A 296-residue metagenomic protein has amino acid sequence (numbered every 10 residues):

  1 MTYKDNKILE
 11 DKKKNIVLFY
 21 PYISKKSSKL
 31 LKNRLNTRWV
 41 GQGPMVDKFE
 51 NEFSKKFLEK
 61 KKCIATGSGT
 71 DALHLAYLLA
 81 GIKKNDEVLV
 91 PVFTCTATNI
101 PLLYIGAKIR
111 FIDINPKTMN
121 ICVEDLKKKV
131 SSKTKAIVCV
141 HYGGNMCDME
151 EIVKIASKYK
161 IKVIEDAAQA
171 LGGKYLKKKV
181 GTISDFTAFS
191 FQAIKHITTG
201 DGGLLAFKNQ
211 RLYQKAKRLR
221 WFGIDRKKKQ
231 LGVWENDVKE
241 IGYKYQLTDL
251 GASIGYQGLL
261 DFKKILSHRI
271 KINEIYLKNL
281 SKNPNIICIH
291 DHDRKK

Functional and structural regions predicted by a protein language model:
M1-V40, D237-K239: N-terminal "arm"/small-domain region of PLP-dependent enzymes with the aminotransferase-like
N6, N15, P21, V46-N51 (+6 more regions): PLP-dependent aminotransferase class I/II
W39-E87, P101-I105, F111-D113, K178: Phosphate-binding glycine-rich loop
I64, L89, R110, K162-I164 (+2 more regions): Structural detector of well-ordered beta-strand residues that form the stable sheet scaffold of enzyme domains
F93-N99: Conserved coil-to-alpha-helix start sites within the AMP-binding
L102, A156, L280-S281: A generic structural signal for well-ordered alpha-helical segments
K117-T199, L204-L212: Active-site phosphate-binding strand-loop segment of PLP-dependent enzymes
